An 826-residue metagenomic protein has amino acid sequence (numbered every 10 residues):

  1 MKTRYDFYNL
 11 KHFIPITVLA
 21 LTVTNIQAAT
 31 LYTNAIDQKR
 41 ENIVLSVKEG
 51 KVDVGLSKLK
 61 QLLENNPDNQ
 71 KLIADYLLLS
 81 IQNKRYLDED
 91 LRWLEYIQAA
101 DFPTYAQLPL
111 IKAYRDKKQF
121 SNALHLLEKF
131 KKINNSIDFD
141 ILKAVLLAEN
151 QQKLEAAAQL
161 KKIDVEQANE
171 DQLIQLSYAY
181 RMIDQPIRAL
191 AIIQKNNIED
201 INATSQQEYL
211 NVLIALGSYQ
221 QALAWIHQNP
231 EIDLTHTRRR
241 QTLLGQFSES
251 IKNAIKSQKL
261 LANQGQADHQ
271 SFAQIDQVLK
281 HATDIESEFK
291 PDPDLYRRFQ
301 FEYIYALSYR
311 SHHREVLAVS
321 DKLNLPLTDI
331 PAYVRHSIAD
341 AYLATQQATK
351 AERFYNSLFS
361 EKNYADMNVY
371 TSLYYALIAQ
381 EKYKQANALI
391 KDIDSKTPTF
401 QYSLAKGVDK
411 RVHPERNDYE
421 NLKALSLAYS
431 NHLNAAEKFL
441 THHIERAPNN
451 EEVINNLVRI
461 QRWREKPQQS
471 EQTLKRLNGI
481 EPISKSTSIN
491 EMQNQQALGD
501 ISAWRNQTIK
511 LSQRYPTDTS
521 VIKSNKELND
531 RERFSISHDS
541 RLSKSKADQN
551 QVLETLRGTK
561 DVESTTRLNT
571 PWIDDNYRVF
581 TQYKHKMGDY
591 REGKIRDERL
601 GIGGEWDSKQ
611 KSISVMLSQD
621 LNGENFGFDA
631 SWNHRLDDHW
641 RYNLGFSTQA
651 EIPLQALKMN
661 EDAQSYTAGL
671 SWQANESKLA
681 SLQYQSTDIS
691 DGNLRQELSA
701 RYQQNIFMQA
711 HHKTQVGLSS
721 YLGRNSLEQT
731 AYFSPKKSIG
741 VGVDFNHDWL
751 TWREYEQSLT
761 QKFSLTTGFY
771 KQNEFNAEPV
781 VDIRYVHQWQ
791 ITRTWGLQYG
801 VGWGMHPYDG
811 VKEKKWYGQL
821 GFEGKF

Functional and structural regions predicted by a protein language model:
K2-T30: Classical Sec-dependent N-terminal signal peptides that target proteins to the secretory pathway
L31-E49, Q61, N69-K71, D75-L78 (+6 more regions): Gram-negative and organellar
P103-T104, L108-D116: A broadly used, surface-exposed interaction patch
